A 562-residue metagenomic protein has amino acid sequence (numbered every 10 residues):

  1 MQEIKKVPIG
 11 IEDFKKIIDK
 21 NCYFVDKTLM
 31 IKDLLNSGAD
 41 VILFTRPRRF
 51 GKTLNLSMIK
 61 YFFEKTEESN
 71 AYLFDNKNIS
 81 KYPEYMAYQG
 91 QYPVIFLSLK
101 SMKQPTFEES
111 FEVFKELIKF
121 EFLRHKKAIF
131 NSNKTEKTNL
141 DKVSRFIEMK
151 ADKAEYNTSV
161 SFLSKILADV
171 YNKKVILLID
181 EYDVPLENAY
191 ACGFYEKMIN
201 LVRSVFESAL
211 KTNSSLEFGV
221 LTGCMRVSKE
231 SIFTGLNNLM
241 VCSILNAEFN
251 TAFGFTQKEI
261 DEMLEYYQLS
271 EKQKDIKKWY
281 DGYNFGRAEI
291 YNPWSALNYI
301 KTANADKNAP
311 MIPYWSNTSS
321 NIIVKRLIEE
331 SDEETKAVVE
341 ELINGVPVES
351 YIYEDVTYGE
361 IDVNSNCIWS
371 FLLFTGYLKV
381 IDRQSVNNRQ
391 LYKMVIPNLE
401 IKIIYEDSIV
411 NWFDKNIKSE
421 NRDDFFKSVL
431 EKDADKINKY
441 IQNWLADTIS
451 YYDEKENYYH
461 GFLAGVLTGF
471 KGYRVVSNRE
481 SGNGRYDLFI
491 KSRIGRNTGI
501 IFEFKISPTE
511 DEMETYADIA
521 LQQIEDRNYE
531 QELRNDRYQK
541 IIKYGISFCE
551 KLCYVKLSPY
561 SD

Functional and structural regions predicted by a protein language model:
M1-K455, F470-G472: Phosphate-binding site recognition
A434-D562: Structural signature of nuclease core domains in nucleic-acid processing machines
